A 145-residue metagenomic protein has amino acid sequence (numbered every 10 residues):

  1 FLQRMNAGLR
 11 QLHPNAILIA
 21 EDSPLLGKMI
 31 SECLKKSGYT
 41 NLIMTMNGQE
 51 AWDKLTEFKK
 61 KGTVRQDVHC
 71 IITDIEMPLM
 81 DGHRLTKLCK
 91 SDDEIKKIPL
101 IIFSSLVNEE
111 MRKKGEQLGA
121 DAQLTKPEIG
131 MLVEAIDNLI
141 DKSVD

Functional and structural regions predicted by a protein language model:
F1-A16, S31, S37, K60-D67 (+1 more regions): Non-catalytic signal-transmission and effector/linker regions of two-component phosphorelay proteins
E21: Conserved acidic carboxylate
S31, M44-C70: Acidic, metal-coordinating helix/loop segments flanking the phosphotransfer/catalytic sites of two-component signaling
I72-D74: Active-site T/S-Asp motif of two-component receiver
M77: Receiver (REC) domain active-site loop signature in two-component systems and cognate sites in sensor histidine kinases
